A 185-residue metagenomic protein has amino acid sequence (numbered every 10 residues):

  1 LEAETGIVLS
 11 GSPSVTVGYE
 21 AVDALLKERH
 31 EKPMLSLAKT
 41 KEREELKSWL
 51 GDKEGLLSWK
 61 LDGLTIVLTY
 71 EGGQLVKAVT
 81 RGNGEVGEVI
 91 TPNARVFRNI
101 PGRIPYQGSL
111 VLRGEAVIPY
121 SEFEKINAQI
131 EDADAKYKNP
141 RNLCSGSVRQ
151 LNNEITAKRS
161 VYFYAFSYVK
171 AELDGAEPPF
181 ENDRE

Functional and structural regions predicted by a protein language model:
L1-I104, E124, N142: Phosphate/adenylate-binding "loop-and-lid" substructures adjacent to NTP/NAD/dNTP-binding pockets in NTP-dependent
A21, K125-K138: Short, hydrophobic/aliphatic alpha-helical segments
L26-K27, S58-W59, G102-G108, A133-A135 (+2 more regions): A general structural signal for short secondary-structure junctions and capping/turn motifs
S48-G51, Q74, F123-I130, V148-T156 (+1 more regions): Short active-site loop/helix that positions an aromatic residue
W59-L61, A116-I118, S167: A general secondary-structure junction signal
Q74, G84, I118-E122, R149 (+1 more regions): Short loop/turn segments at secondary-structure transitions that flank enzyme active sites
V89, A135, P140-E185: Catalytic nucleotidyltransferase
Y106-P119: Long, non-coiled-coil amphipathic alpha-helical linker/lever segments that couple catalytic cores to other domains
